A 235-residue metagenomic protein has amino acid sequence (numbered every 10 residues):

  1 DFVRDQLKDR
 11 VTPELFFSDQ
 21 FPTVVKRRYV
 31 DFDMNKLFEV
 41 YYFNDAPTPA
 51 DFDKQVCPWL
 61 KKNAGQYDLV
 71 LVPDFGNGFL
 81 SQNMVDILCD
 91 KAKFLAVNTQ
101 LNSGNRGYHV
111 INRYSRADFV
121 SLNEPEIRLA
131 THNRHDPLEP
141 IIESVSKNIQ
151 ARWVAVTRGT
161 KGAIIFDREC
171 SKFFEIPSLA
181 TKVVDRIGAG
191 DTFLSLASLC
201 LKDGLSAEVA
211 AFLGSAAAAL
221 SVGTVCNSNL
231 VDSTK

Functional and structural regions predicted by a protein language model:
D1-D5, V25, F79, S103-G107 (+1 more regions): Short, charged/polar "capping" segments at the starts of alpha-helices and the immediately preceding loops
D1-L69, K91, D232-K235: Conserved N-terminal subdomain of the carbohydrate kinase-like
S18-Q20, Q100-L101, P125: Short, ordered loop/turn segments at secondary-structure junctions
V30, R116-P125: Non-cysteine beta-strand/loop elements that form the S-adenosyl-L-methionine
F38-Y41, L69-D74, N98, S121-E124: Short beta-strands and strand-loop turn motifs
P47, Q55, N63-Q66, P73 (+2 more regions): Conserved phosphate-binding/catalytic region of the ribokinase-like
